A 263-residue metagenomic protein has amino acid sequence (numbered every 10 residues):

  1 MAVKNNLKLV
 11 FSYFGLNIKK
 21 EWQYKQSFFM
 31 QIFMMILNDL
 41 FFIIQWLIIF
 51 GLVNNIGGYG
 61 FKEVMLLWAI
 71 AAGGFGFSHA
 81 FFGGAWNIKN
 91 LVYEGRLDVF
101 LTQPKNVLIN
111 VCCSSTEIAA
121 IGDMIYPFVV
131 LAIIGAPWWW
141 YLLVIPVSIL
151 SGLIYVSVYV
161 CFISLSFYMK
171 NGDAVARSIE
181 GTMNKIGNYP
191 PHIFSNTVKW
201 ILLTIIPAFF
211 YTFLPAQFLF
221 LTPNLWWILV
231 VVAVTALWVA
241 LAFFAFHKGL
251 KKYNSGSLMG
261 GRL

Functional and structural regions predicted by a protein language model:
M1-I134, W138, L142-L263: Hydrophobic transmembrane alpha-helices and immediately adjacent juxtamembrane helices of multi-pass inner-membrane
